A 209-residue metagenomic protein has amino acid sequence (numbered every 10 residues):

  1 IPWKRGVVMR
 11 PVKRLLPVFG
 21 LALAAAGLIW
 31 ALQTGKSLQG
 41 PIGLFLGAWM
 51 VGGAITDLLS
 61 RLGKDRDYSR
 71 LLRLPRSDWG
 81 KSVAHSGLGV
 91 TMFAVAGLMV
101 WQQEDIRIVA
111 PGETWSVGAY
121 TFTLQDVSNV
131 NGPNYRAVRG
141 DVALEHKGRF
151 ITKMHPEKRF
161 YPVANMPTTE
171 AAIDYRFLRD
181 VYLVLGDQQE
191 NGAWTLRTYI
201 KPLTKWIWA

Functional and structural regions predicted by a protein language model:
I1-V117, F122, K205-A209: Contiguous transmembrane helix-bundle modules in multi-pass membrane proteins
G20-A24, G80, G89-A209: Accessory, solvent-exposed terminal regions and/or long lumenal/extracellular loops of proteins
